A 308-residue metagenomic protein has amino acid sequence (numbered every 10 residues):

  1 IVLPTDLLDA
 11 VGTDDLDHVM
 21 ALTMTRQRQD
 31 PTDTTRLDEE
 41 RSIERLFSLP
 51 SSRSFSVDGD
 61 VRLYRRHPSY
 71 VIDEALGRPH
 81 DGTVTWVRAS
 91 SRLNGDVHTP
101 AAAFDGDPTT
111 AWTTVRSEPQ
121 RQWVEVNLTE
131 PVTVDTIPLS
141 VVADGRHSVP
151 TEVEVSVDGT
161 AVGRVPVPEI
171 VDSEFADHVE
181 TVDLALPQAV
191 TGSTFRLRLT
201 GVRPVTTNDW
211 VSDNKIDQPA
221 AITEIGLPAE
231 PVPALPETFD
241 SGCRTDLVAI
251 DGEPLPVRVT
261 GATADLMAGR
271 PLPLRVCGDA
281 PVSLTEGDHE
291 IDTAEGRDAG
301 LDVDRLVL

Functional and structural regions predicted by a protein language model:
I1, I137, I225-L227, I291 (+1 more regions): Extracellular beta-strand elements of beta-rich domains used for carbohydrate recognition/degradation or cell-matrix
V2-P131, V142-H147, P228-P233, T238-L274 (+1 more regions): Disordered, acidic Ser/Thr/Pro-rich linker "stalks" and the adjacent N-terminal cap of the next globular domain
T136, T194-R196, D288-E290: Short, conserved beta-strand segments of beta-strand-rich sandwich/propeller modules, principally
G145-V153, I216-A220: Short coil-to-beta strand junction motifs in C2/discoidin
V162-L184: Extracellular carbohydrate recognition and processing domains and analogous Trp-centered ligand-binding platforms
E180-T194, G201, G261-T263, M267-R270 (+1 more regions): Short, surface-exposed tryptophan/glycine-enriched loops that mediate extracellular molecular recognition
R198-T206, V211-N214, T293-R297: Short beta-strand-plus-loop segments that form exposed binding edges in beta-rich domains
E286-L308: Catalytic cores of secreted or luminal carbohydrate-active enzymes
